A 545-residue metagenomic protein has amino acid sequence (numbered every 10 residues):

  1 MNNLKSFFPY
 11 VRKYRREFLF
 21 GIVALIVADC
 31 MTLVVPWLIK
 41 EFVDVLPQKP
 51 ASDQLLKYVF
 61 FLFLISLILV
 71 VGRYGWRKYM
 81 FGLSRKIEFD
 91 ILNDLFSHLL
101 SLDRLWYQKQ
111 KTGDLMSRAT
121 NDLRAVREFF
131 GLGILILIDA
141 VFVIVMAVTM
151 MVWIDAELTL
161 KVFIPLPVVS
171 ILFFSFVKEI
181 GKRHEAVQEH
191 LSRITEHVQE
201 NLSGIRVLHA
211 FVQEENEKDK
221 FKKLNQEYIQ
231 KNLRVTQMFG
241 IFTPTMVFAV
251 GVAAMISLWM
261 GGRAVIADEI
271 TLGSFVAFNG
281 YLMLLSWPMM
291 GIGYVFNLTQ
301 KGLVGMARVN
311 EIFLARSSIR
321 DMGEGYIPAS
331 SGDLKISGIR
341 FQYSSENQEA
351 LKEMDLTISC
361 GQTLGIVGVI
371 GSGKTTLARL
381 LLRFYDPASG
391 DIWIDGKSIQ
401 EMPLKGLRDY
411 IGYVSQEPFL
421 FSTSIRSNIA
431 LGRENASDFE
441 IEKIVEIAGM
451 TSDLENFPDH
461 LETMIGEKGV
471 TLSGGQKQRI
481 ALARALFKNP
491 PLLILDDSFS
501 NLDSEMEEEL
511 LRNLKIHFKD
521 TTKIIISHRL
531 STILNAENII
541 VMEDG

Functional and structural regions predicted by a protein language model:
M1-T32, I39, V45-L62, W76-M80 (+13 more regions): Membrane-integrated ABC transporters
K13, E17-V27, F61, I65 (+3 more regions): Transmembrane helices of ABC transporter permease
I26-W37, L67-Y74, V126-F129, G133-V145 (+5 more regions): Hydrophobic alpha-helical transmembrane bundles that constitute the permease/transmembrane domains of multi-pass
K49-Q54, M150-P167, I171, R234-A307 (+1 more regions): Helix-loop-helix
R85, N93-S117, N121-L123, E196-K220 (+5 more regions): Short intracellular "coupling" helices and adjacent cytoplasmic loop segments at the cytosolic face of multi-pass
R104-L105, N121-F130, I134, I138 (+7 more regions): An intracellular "coupling" helix at the cytosolic face of ABC transporter transmembrane type-1 domains
P328-G545: ABC-type nucleotide-binding domain
